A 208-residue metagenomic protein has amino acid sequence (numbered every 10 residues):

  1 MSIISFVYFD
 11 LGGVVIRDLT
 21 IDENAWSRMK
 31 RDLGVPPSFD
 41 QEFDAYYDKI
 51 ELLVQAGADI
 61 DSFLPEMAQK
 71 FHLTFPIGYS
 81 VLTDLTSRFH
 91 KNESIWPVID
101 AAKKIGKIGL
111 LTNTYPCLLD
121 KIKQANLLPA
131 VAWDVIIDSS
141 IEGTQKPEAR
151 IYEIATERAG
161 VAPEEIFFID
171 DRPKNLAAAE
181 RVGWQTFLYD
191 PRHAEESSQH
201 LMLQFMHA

Functional and structural regions predicted by a protein language model:
M1-A45, R181-V182: Active-site neighborhood of HAD-like aspartate-dependent phosphohydrolases
M1-F9, Y115-P116, D120-A208: Asp-based, Mg2+/Mn2+-dependent phosphohydrolase catalytic module
D10-G13, A56-G57, A102, L110 (+2 more regions): Generic structural signal for small/hydrophobic residues in well-ordered secondary structure, especially within
N24-R28, A45-K49, S62, E66 (+7 more regions): Alpha-helical elements of Rossmann-like donor-binding domains used by nucleotide-donor carbohydrate transfer enzymes
A25-M29, L64-M67, L82, T86 (+1 more regions): Hydrophobic alpha-helical core bundles mediating ligand binding, dimerization, or RNAP-core interactions
R31-Y46, F71-L82, P163, A208: Short, surface-exposed acidic
K49-V81: A metal-dependent, Asp-based hydrolase signature
P76-G109, A149: Short, acidic loop-to-helix structural element flanking the phosphoryl-transfer center in phosphate-processing enzymes
